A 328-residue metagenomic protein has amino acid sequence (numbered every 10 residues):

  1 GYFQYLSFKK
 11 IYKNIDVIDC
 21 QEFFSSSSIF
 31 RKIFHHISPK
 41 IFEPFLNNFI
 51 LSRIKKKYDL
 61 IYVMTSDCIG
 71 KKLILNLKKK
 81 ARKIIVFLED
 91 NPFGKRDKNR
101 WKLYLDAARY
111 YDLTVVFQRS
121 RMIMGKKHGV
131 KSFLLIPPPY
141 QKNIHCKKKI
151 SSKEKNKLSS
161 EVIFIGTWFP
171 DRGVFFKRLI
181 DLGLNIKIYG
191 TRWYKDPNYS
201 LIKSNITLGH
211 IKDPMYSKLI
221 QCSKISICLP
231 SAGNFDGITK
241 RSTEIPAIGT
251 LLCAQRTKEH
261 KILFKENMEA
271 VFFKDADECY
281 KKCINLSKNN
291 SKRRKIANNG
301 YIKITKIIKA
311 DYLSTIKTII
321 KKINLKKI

Functional and structural regions predicted by a protein language model:
G1-Y58, M64-K72, G94-E266: Nucleotide-sugar donor-binding catalytic core of glycosyltransferases
L77-F93: Active-site proximal beta-strand in glycosyltransferases
I245, A270, G300: Hydrophobic, well-ordered secondary-structure elements that form the walls of internal hydrophobic environments
A270-A276, N285-N290: Conserved acidic donor-binding segment of nucleotide-sugar-dependent glycosyltransferases
K292-K306: A short, well-ordered alpha-helix in the C-terminal region of glycosyltransferases
K309-I328: C-terminal alpha-helical cap of glycosyltransferases
